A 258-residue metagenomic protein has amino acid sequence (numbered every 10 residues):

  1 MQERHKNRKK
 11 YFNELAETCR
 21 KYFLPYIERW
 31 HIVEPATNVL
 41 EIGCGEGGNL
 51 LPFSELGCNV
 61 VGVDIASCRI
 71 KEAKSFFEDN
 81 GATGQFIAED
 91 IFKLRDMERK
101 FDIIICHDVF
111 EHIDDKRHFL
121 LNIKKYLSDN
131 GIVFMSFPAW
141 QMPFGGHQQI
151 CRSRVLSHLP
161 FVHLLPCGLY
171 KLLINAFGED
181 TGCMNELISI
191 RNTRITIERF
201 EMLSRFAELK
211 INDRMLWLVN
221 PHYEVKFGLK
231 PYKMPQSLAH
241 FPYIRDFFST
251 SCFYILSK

Functional and structural regions predicted by a protein language model:
M1-R99, I103, H107, F247-Y254: Conserved N-terminal segment of class I S-adenosyl-L-methionine
T37, N130-G131: Surface-exposed loop/turn positions
L51, E72, D115-K116, F144-G146: Short glycine-/acidic-enriched loop or helix-start segments at secondary-structure transitions that form or flank
L51-S54, L120-K124: A structural alpha-helix within SAM-dependent methyltransferase catalytic domains
E98, K116-R117: Conserved strand-to-helix beginnings and helix N-cap segments that scaffold or border functional pockets
D108-H112: Short catalytic micro-motifs in class I SAM-dependent methyltransferases
I113-D114, L127-S128: Helix-to-beta-strand junctions that scaffold the AdoMet/dcAdoMet cofactor pocket in Class I SAM-dependent enzymes
R117-N122, I132-S257: S-adenosyl-L-methionine-dependent methyltransferase catalytic module, highlighting the catalytic core
